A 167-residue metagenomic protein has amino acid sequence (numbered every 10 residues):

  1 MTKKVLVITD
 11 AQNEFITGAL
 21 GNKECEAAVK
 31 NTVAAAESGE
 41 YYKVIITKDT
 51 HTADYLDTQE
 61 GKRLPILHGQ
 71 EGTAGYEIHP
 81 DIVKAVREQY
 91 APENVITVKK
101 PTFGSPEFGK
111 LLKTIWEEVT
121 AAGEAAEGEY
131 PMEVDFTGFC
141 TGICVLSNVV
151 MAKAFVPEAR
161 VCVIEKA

Functional and structural regions predicted by a protein language model:
M1-T97, A122-M132, E158-C162: Active-site acidic carboxylates
K48-T50, K100, G138-C140: Short, well-ordered beta-to-alpha junction loops that form the rim of enzyme active sites and present histidine/acidic
K84-V86, L112, A152: Short, aromatic/basic amphipathic alpha-helical patches
E88-E118, A159, A167: Histidine/lysine/aspartate-rich catalytic loop segments that bind and position anionic ligands
G104-S147: Conserved N-terminal glycine/acidic-rich loop preference
D135-G142, E158-A167: A short glycine-rich beta-strand->turn/loop micro-motif centered on a GG-aromatic cluster
V145-F155: Short Gly/Thr/Asp-enriched flexible loops that form oxyanion-binding sites at enzyme active sites
